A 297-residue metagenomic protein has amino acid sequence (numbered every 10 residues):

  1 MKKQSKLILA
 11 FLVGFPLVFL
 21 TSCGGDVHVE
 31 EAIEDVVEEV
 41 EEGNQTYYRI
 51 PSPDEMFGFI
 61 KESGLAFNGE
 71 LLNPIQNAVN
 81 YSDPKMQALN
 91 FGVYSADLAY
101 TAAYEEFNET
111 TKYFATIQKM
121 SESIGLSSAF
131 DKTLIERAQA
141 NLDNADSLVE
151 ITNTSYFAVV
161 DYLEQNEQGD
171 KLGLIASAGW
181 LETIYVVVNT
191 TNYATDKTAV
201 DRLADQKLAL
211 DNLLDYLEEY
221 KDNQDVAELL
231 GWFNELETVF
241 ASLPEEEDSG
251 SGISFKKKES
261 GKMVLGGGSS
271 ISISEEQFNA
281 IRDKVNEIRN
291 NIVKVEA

Functional and structural regions predicted by a protein language model:
K2-F11: Bacterial N-terminal signal peptides that target proteins for export
V18-S22: C-terminal motif of bacterial Sec signal peptides marking the signal peptidase cleavage site
G24-V27: Bacterial signal peptide processing site
A32-N141: N-terminal Sec/ER secretory leader and immediately downstream segment of secreted/extracellular precursors
V79, D83-M86, N90, L98-E105 (+8 more regions): Non-transmembrane, amphipathic alpha-helical segments
L98-E105, I124, S128, L163-N166 (+6 more regions): Secondary-structure edge/capping motif, primarily at the C-terminal ends of alpha-helices and the immediately following
A145-F233: Extended amphipathic alpha-helical interaction segments
N223-A297: A cross-kingdom marker for long, charged
